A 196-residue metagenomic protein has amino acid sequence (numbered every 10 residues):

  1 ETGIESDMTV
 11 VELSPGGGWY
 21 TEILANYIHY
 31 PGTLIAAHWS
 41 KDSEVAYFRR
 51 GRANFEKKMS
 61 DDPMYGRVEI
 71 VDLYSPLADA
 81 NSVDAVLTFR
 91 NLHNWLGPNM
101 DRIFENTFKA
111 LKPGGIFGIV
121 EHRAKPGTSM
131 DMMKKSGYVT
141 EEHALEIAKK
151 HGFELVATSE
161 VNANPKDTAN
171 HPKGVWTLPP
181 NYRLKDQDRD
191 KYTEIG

Functional and structural regions predicted by a protein language model:
E5-G16: Conserved class I S-adenosyl-L-methionine
M8, G32, G115: Glycine-centered, small-residue-biased loops immediately flanking beta-strands in adenine/cofactor-binding cores
S14-L77: Class I SAM-dependent methyltransferase SAM/SAH-binding core
N26, D101-I116: A short glycine-rich, Lys/Arg-flanked "PGG" loop and its adjoining helix->strand segment in the class I
I35, G114-R123: Conserved beta-strand signature within the Rossmann-like core of class I S-adenosyl-L-methionine
P76-V86: A short acidic, Gly/Pro-enriched loop at the edge of an enzyme's catalytic core that lines a small-molecule cofactor
M130-T158: Conserved Class I S-adenosyl-L-methionine
S159-G196: Conserved Class I S-adenosyl-L-methionine
